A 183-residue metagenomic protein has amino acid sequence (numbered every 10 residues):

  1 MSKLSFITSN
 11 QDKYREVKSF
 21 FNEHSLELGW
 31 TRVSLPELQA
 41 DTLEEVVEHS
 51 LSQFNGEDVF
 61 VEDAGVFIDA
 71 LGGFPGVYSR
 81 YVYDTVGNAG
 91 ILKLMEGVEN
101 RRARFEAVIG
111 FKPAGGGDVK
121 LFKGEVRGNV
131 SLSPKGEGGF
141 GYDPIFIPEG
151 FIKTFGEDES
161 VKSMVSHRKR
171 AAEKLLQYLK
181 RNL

Functional and structural regions predicted by a protein language model:
S2-S5, D12-L183: Anionic-ligand binding patches
